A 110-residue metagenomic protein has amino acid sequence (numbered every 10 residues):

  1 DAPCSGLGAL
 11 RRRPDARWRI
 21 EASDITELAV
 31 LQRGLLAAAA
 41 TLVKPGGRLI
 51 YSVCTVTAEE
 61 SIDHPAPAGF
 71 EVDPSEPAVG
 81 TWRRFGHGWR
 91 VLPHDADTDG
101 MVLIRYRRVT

Functional and structural regions predicted by a protein language model:
D1-A37, T55-E60: Mobile active-site "lid"/loop adjacent to the S-adenosyl-L-methionine
P3, T26, P45-T110: C-terminal catalytic and target-recognition region of SAM-dependent MTase-like enzymes, primarily methyltransferases
